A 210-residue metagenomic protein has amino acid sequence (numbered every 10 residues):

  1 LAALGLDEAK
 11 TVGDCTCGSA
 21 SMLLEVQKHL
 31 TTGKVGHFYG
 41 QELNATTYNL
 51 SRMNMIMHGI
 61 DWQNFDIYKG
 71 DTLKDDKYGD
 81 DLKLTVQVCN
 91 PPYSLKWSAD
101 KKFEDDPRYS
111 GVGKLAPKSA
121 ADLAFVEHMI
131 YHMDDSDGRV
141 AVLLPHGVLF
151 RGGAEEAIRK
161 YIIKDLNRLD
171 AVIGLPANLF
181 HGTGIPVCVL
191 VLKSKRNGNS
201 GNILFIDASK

Functional and structural regions predicted by a protein language model:
L1-A2, D66-T72, G174-A177, S200-S209: Non-catalytic, mostly N-terminal accessory regions of nucleic-acid modification and defense proteins
L1-C89, S94-F103, Y109-G111, L123-A124 (+2 more regions): Conserved S-adenosyl-L-methionine
G5, G79-D80, H132-D135, G182-T183 (+1 more regions): Conserved catalytic network of the ASCE P-loop NTPase/AAA+ motor domain
G33, I60, D135, G198-N199: A cross-taxa feature marking solvent-exposed loop/turn segments within ectodomains of secreted and single-pass membrane
V35, K83, D137-G138, P186 (+1 more regions): A structure-centric signal for secondary-structure junctions around beta-strands
L115-L192: Conserved Class I SAM-dependent methyltransferase catalytic core
F180-K210: Flexible, glycine-/basic-rich loop-and-beta segments that form/coincide with the SAM-dependent methyltransferase
